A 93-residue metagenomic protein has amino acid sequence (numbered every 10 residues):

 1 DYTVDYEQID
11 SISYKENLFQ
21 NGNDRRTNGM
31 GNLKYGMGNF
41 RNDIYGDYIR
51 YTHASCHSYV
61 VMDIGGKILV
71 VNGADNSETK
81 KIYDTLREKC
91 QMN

Functional and structural regions predicted by a protein language model:
D1-G65: Non-transmembrane, membrane-adjacent beta-strand/coil modules in membrane-associated proteins and peripheral
I49-N93: Terminal and domain-flanking low-complexity segments
